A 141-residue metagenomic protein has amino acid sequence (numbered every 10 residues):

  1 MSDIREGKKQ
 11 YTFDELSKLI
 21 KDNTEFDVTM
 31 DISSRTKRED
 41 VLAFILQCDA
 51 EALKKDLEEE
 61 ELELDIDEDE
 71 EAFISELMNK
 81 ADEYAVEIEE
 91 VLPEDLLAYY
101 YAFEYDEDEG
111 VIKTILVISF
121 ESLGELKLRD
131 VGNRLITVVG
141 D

Functional and structural regions predicted by a protein language model:
M1-L19, T36, G140-D141: Non-catalytic accessory regions used for complex assembly or targeting
R5-K9, F13, L46, I66-E70 (+3 more regions): Intrinsic-disorder-associated interaction segments
E6, M30, E59-L64, V86 (+3 more regions): Hydrophobic transmembrane signal anchors and adjacent membrane-proximal interface regions, especially in viral
T12-T24, L77-L96: Hydrophobic, Leu/Ile/Phe/Ala-enriched alpha-helical segments that form helix-helix packing faces
E15-E61: N-terminal interaction modules that seed assembly of large macromolecular complexes
F26-E39, V86-V111: Short glycine-rich, low-complexity/disordered patches
K54-E90: Acidic, aromatic-enriched beta-alpha/helix-loop junctions
E94-D141: Amphipathic alpha-helical binding modules
